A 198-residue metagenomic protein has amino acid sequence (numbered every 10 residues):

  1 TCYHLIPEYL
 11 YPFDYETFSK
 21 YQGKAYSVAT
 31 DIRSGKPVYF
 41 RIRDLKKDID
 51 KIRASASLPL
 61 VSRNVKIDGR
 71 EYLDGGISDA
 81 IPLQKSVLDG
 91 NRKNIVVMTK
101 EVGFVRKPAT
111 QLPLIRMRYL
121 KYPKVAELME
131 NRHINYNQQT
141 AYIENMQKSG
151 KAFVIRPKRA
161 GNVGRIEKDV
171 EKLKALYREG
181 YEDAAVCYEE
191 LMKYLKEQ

Functional and structural regions predicted by a protein language model:
T1-Q198: Patatin-like phospholipase
